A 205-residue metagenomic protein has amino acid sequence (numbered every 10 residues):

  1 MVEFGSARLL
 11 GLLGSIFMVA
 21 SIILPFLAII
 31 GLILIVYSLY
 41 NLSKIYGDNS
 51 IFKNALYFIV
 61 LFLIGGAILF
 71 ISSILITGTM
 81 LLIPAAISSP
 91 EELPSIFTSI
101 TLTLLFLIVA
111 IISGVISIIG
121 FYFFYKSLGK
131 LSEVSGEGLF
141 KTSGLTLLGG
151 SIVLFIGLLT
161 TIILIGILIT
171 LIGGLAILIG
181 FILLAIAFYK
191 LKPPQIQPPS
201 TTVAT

Functional and structural regions predicted by a protein language model:
M1-A20, L24-F70, E92-I96, I100 (+2 more regions): Membrane-interface extramembranous regions at the lipid-water interface
A67-S88: Membrane-helix interface motif
L105-G114: Alpha-helical transmembrane segments
G166-L171: Non-cytosolic membrane-interface motifs at loop->transmembrane helix junctions
